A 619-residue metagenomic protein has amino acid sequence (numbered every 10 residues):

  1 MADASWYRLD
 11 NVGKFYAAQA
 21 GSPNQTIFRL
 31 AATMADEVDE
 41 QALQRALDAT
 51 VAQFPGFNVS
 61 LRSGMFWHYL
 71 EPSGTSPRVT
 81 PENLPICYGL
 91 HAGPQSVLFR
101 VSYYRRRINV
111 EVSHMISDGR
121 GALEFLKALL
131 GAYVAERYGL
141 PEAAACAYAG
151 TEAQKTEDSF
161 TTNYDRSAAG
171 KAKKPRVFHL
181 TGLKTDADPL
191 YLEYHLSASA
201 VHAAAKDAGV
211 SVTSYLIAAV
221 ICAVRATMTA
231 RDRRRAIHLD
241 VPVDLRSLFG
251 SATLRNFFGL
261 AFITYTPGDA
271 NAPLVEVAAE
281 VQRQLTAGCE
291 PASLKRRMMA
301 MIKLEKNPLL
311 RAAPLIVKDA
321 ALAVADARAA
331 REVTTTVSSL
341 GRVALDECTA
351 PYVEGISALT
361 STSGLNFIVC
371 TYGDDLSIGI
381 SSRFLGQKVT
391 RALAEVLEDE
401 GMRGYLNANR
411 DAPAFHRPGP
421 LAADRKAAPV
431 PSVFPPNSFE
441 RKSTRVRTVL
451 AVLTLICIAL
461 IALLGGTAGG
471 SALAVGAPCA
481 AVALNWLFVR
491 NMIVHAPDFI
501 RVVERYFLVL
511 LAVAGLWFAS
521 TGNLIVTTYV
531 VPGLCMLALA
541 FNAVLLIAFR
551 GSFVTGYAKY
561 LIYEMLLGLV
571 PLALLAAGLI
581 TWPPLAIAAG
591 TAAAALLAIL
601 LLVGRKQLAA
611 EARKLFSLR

Functional and structural regions predicted by a protein language model:
M1-F66, G74-R100, A226-F415: Acyl-thioester-dependent acyl-group transfer interface
M1-N11, I116-E124, A128-A203, V396-H416: Non-catalytic, low-complexity flexible loops and terminal extensions
A35-A52, E111-K127, E193-R231, I378-I380 (+1 more regions): Acyl activation and transfer enzymes in specialized metabolism, enriched for ANL adenylate-forming modules
G93-G139, A145, A149-E157, C370-V389: Histidine-centered acyl-transfer/condensation active-site motif and its immediate structural neighborhood
A412-A481: N-terminal topogenic module of multi-pass integral membrane proteins
C457-P478, H495-I500, L516-C535, S552-Y557 (+1 more regions): Membrane-helix interface and helix-disruption motif detector
L537-K559, G568-G578, L600-Q607: Alpha-helical transmembrane segments in multipass membrane proteins, preferentially the mid-helix core
L608-R619: Short, highly charged, low-complexity non-transmembrane loops/tails of multi-pass membrane proteins
